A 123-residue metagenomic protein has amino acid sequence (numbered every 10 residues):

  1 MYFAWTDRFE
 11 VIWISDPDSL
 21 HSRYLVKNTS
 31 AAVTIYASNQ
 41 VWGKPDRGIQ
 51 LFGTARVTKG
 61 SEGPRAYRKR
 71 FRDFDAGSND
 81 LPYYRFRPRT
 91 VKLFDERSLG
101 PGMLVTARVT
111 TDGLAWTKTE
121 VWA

Functional and structural regions predicted by a protein language model:
M1-P17, R23-L25, A31-A37: Short beta-strand segments
W13-S15, R23-L25, G43-K44, D75-A76 (+1 more regions): Short histidine-centered beta-strand/loop micro-motifs that create catalytic or ligand/metal-coordination sites
P17-D18, R89: A generic "binding-loop/recognition-motif" signal
S19-H21, G100-P101: Short, surface-exposed beta-strand-loop junctions and turns on beta-sheet-rich folds
H21-T58: Helix-adjacent hinge/juxtasegments
P45-A123: Charged, gly/pro-rich active-site loop segments
